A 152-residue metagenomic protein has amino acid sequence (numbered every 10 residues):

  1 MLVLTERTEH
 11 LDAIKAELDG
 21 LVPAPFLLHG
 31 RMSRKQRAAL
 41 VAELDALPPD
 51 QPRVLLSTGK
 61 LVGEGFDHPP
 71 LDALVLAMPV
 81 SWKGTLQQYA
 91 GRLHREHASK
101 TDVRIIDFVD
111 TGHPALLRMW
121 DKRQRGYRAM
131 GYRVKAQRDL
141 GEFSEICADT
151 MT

Functional and structural regions predicted by a protein language model:
M1-L18, Y127: Conserved strand-helix element at the start of the C-terminal RecA-like helicase core
L2, D12-A13, V22-G63: Conserved helicase ATPase core of P-loop NTP-dependent helicases/translocases
T8-H10, S33, L61-G63, P79-K83 (+2 more regions): Conserved nucleotide-binding/hydrolysis micro-motifs of P-loop NTPases
V22-A24, P69-A73, A98-I105, M130-R133: Short glycine-/polar-rich loops that comprise or flank the Walker A/P-loop and associated switch/sensor motifs
L56, E64-P79, Q88, R104-D107: A short beta-strand element within the Helicase C-terminal
S81-I105, W120-Q124: Conserved SF2 helicase motif VI
R104-T152: Non-catalytic, charged low-complexity extensions flanking SF2 helicase motor domains
